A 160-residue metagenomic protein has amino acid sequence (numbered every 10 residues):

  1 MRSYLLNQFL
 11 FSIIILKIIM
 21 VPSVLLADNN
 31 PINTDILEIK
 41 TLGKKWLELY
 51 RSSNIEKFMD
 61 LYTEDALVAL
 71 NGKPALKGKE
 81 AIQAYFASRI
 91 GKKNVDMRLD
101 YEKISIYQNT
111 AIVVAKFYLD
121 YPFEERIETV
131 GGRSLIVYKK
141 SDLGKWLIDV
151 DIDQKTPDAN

Functional and structural regions predicted by a protein language model:
M1-S12: Bacterial N-terminal signal peptides that target proteins for export
I14-L61, N160: Short, low-complexity N-terminal intrinsically disordered segments enriched in polar/charged residues
W46, F58-M59, A66, G78 (+3 more regions): Hydrophobic pocket/interface hotspot
L67-K77, S88-N94: A short gly/proline-enriched turn/hairpin at secondary-structure junctions
N71-K73, E124-I127: Short, solvent-exposed loop/turn segments at secondary-structure boundaries
K73-A75, L119-D120, Q154-P157: Solvent-exposed loop/turn segments at secondary-structure junctions within structured extracellular/periplasmic domains
A87-E124: Surface-exposed, charged secondary-structure patches
G131-A159: Short beta-strand edge/turn micro-motifs at domain boundaries
